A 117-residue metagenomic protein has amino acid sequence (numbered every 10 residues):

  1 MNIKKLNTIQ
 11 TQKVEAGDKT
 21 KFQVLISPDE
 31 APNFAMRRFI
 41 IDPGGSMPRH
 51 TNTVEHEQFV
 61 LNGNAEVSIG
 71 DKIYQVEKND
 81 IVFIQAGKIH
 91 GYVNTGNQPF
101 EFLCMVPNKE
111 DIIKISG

Functional and structural regions predicted by a protein language model:
M1-N33, K114-G117: A short, N-terminal "cap"/entry segment at the start of jelly-roll beta-barrel domains of the cupin/DSBH fold
I26-P28, M47-N52, V93-T95, K114-I115: Short histidine-centered beta-strand/loop micro-motifs that create catalytic or ligand/metal-coordination sites
E30, A86-I112: Ligand-binding loop in jelly-roll beta-barrel domains
R37-N52, A86: Conserved short histidine dyad/triad with adjacent acidic residue
I40-D42, N52-V67, M105: Short, conserved beta-strand element in jelly-roll/cupin
K72-A86: Short acidic-glycine-tyrosine-enriched beta hairpin
